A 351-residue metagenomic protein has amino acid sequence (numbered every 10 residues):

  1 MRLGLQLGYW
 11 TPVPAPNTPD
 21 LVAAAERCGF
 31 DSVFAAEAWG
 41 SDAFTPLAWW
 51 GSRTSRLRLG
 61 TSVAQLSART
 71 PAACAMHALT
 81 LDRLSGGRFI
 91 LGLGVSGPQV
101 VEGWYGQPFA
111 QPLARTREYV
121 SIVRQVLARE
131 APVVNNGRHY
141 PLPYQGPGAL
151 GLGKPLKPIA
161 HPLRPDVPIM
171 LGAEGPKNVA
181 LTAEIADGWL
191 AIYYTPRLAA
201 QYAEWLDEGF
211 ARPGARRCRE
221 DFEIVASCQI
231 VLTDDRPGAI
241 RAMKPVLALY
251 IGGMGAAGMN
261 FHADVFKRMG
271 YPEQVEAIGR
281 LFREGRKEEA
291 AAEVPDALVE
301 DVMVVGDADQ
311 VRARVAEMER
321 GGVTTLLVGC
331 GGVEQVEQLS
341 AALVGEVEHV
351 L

Functional and structural regions predicted by a protein language model:
M1-L351: Active-site-adjacent structural elements that line small-molecule/cofactor binding pockets in enzymes
